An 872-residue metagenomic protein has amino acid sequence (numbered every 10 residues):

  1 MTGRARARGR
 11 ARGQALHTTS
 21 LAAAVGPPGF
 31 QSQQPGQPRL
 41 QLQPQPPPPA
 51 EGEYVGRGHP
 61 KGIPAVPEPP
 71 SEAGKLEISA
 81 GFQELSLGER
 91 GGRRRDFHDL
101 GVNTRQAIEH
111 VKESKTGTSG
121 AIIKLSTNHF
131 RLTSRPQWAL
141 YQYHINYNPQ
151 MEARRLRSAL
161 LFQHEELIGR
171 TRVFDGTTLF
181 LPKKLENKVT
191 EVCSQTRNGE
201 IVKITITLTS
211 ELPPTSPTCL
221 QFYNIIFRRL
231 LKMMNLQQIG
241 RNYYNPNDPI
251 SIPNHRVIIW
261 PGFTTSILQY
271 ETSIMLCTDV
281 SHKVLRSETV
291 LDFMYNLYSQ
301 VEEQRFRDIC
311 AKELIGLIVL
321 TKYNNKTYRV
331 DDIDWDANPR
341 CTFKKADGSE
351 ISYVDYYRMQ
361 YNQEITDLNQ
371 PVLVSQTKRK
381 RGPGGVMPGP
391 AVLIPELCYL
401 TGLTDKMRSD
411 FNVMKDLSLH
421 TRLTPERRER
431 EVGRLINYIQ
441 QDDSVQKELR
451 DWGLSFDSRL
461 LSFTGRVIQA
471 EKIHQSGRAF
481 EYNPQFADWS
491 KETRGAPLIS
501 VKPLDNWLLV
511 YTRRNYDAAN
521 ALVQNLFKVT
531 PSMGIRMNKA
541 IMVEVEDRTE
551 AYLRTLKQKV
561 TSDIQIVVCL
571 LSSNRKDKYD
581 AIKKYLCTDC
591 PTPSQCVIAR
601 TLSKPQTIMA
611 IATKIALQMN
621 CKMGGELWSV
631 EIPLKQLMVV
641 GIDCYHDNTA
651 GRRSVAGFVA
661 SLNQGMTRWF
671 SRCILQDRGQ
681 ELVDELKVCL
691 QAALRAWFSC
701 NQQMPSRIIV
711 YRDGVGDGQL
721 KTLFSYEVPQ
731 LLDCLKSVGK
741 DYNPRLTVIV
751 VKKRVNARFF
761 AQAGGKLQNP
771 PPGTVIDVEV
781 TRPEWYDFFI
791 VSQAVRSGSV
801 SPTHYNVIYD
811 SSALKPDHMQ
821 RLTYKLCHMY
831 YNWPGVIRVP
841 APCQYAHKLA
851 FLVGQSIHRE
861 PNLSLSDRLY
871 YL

Functional and structural regions predicted by a protein language model:
T2-L872: Long, low-complexity, intrinsically disordered terminal regions
